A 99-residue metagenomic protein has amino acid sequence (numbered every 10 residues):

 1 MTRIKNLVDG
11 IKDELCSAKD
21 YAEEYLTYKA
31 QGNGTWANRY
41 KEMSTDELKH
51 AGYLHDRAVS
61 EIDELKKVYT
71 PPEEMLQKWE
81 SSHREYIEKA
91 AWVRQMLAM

Functional and structural regions predicted by a protein language model:
M1-M99: Non-heme di-metal
